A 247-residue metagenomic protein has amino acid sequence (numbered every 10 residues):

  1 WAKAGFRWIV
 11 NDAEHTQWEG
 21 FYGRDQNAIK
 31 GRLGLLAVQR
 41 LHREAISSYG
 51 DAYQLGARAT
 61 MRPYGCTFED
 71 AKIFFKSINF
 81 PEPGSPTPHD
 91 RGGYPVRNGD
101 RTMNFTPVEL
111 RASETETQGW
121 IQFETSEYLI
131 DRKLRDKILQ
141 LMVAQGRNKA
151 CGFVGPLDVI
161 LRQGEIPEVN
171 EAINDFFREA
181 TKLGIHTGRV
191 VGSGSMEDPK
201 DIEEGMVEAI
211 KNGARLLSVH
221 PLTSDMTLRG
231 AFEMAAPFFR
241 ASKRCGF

Functional and structural regions predicted by a protein language model:
A2-Q26, R62, G152-E171, P221: Glycine-rich, proline-tolerant flexible connector loops at the mouths of alpha/beta enzymes
K3, E44-R58, R62, E69-F74 (+2 more regions): Catalytic cores of alpha/beta
I9-N11, A37-L41, A59-R62, G119-F123 (+3 more regions): Hydrophobic faces of well-ordered beta-strands that scaffold small-molecule active sites in alpha/beta enzyme cores
H15-Q17, R43-A45, Y64-C66, F123-E127 (+3 more regions): Active-site-proximal loop/turn and secondary-structure-junction residues that shape catalytic pockets, frequently
W18-D51, S77-P88, G92, N98-D100 (+3 more regions): Alpha-helix-loop-beta-strand connector modules within alpha/beta enzyme cores
R58, R62-N148, F153-L161, G246-F247: Conserved anion-binding
C66, K133, E165-A172, D201: Alpha-helix N-cap and loop-to-helix initiation/capping positions
V190-F247: C-terminal active-site rim and adjoining tail of enzyme catalytic domains
